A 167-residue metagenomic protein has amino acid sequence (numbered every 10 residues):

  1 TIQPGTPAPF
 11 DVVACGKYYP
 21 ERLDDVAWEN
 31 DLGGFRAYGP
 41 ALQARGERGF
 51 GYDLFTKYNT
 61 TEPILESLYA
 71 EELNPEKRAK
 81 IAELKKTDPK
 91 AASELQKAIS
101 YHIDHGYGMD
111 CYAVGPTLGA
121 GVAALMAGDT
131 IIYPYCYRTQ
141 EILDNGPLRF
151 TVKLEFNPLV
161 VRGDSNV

Functional and structural regions predicted by a protein language model:
T1-Q3, V167: Short Pro-Gly-centered flexible turn/kink motifs
Q3-D110: Beta-strand-rich N-terminal accessory domains
L32, N166-V167: Short conserved aromatic/hydrophobic patches within beta-strands of well-structured domains
K77-N166: Extended, loop-rich substrate-binding clefts of extracytoplasmic carbohydrate-active enzymes
